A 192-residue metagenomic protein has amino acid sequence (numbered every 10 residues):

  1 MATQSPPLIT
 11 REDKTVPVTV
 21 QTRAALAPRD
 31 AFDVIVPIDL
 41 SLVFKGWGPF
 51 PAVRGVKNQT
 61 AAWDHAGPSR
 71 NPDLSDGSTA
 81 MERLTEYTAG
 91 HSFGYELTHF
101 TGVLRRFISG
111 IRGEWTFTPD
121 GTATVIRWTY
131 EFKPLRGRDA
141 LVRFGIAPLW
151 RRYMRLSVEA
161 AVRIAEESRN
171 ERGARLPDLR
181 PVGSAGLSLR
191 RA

Functional and structural regions predicted by a protein language model:
M1-A62, G183-A192: Hydrophobic ligand-binding cavity/cleft-lining segments
T15, T22, F144, P148-E166: A contiguous, mid-protein "functional segment" used to position or interact with cofactors/ions or partner subunits
Q21, R83, R112-T116: Short, surface-exposed charged micro-motifs
R23, L40-V43, V53-R106, E159-L179 (+1 more regions): Glycine-rich portal/gate segments that line the openings of hydrophobic small-molecule binding cavities
A25-R29, T85-S92, T116-R127, R169-N170: A short, structured loop/turn motif at beta-sheet edges
I38, A80-R83, Y95, R127 (+2 more regions): C-terminal and inter-domain tail/linker signature
F100-R152: Beta-strand/loop substructures that line and gate deep hydrophobic ligand-binding cavities in soluble
